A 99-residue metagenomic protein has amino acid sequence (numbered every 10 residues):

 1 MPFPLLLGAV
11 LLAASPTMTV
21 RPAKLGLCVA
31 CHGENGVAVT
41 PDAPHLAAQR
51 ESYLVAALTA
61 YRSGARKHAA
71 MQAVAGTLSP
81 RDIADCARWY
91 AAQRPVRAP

Functional and structural regions predicted by a protein language model:
M1-M18, P95-R97: N-terminal export/targeting leaders of redox proteins
V20-R21, G36-R66, Q72-T77: Gly/Gly-Pro-rich "capping" loops immediately C-terminal to redox-active cysteine motifs in periplasmic/lumenal
L25: Residues immediately within or flanking Cys/His clusters that coordinate Zn2+ in small zinc-binding modules
C28-N35, C86: The canonical Cys-X-X-Cys-His
E34, G64, Q93-V96: Generic structural signal for alpha-helix termini and adjacent loop/cap motifs
G76-P99: C-terminal capping alpha-helices of c-type cytochrome domains
